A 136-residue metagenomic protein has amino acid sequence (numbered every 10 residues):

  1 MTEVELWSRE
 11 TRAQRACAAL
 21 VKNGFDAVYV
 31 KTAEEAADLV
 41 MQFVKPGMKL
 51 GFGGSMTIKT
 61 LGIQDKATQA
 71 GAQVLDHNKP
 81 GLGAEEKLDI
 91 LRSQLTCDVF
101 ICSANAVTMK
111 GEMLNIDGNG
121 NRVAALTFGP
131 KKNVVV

Functional and structural regions predicted by a protein language model:
M1-V136: The feature marks the mature, well-folded catalytic cores of soluble enzymes
